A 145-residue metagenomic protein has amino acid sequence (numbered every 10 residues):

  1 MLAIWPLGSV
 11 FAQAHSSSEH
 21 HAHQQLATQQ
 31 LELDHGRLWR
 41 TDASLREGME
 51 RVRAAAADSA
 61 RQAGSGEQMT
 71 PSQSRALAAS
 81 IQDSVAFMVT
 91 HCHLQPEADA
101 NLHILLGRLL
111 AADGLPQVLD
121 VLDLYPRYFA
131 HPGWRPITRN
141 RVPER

Functional and structural regions predicted by a protein language model:
M1-S9: Bacterial N-terminal signal peptides
G8-H21, I137-R145: Small-residue-biased structural context
Q13-Q68: Immediate post-signal-peptide N-terminus of mature secreted/exported proteins
S44-E47, R51, D58, A76 (+5 more regions): Charged, amphipathic alpha-helical oligomerization/scaffolding segments
D58-G66, F87-L94, A111: General structural signal for alpha-helix termini and helix-helix connectors
M69-N101: Mature extracytoplasmic domains of secretory-pathway proteins
H91, A98-R145: Helix-rich interaction surfaces within compact, conserved domain-sized segments that mediate assembly or partner
